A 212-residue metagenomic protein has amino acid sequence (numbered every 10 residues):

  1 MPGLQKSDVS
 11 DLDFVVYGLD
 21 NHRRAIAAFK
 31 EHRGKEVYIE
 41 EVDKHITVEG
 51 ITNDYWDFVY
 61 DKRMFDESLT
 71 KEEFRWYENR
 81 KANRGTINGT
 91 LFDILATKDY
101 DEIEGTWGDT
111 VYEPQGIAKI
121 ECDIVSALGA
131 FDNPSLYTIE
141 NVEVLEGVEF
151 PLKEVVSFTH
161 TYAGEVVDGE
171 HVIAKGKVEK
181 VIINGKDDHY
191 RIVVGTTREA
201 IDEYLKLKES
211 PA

Functional and structural regions predicted by a protein language model:
M1-S10, V16-A27: Active-site nucleotide-donor binding segment shared across nucleotidyl transfer reactions
V9, Q115-I117, G169-H171: A general secondary-structure signal for short beta-strands and their flanking turns/coil in non-transmembrane regions
R33-T106: Conserved catalytic core of two-metal-ion nucleotidyltransferases
F92-A118, T161-E165: Short boundary/loop segments of OB/S1/cold-shock single-stranded nucleic-acid-binding domains
P114-P134, A174-G176: Structural detector for short beta-strands of small beta-barrel domains
T138-V144, D168-E170, K177-A212: OB-fold/S1-family single-stranded nucleic acid-binding modules
E143-V166: Beta-strand/loop nucleic-acid-binding surfaces
